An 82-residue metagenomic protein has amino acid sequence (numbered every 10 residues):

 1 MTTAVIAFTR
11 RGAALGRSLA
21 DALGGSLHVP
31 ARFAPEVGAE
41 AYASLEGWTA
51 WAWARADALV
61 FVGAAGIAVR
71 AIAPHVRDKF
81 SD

Functional and structural regions predicted by a protein language model:
M1-F33: N-terminal basic/disordered segments at the start of proteins
M1-T2, G24, A54-A58, F80-D82: Short coil/turn connectors at secondary-structure junctions
V5-A14, V62-R70, R77-F80: Gly/Ser/Thr-rich loops at beta-strand to alpha-helix junctions that form or flank small-molecule/cofactor-binding
G16-A20, E46, A50, V69-A73: Predominant activation on well-ordered alpha-helical scaffold segments within soluble catalytic domains
L23, H75-V76: Active-site catalytic pocket residues across diverse enzymes, especially alpha/beta-hydrolases
L27-W51: N-terminal beta-loop-helix "entrance" segment that forms/cooperates in small-molecule cofactor or anionic ligand
E40-A41, A56, A68: Mixed-charge, polar/low-complexity N-terminal
S44, D57-G63: N-terminal ordered "arm"
